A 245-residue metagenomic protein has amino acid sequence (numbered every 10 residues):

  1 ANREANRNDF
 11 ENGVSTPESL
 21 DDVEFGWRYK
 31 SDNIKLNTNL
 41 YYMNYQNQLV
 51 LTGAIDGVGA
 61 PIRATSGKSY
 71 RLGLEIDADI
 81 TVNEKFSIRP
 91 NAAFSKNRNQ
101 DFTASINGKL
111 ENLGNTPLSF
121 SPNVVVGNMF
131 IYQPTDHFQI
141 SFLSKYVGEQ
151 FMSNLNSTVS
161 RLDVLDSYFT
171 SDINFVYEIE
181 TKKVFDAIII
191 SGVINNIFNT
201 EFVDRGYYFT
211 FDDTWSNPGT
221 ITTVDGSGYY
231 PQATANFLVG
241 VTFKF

Functional and structural regions predicted by a protein language model:
N2-E4, F120-K182, F198-N199, V203-Y208: C-terminal beta-barrel architecture of Gram-negative outer-membrane proteins
R3-E11, Q48-G57, S95, Q100-K109 (+2 more regions): Outer-membrane beta-barrel translocator domains and adjoining extracellular loop/strand segments of Gram-negative
T16-L72, D79, A93, R98-Q100: Membrane-embedded beta-barrel scaffold of Gram-negative outer-membrane proteins
S19-V23, K30-D32, K68-L72, F120-V126 (+2 more regions): Residues that define the transmembrane beta-barrel architecture of outer-membrane proteins
N33, K85, H137, E180-I188: Short loop/turn motifs that connect adjacent beta-strands in outer-membrane beta-barrel proteins
L36-T38, I88-P90, V126-N128, F138-F142 (+3 more regions): Transmembrane beta-strands of outer-membrane beta-barrel proteins
Y42-N44, A64-N156, K244: Gram-negative outer-membrane beta-barrel transporters
G148-M152, E178-F245: C-terminal beta-signal and adjacent terminal beta-strands/loops of Gram-negative outer-membrane beta-barrel proteins
